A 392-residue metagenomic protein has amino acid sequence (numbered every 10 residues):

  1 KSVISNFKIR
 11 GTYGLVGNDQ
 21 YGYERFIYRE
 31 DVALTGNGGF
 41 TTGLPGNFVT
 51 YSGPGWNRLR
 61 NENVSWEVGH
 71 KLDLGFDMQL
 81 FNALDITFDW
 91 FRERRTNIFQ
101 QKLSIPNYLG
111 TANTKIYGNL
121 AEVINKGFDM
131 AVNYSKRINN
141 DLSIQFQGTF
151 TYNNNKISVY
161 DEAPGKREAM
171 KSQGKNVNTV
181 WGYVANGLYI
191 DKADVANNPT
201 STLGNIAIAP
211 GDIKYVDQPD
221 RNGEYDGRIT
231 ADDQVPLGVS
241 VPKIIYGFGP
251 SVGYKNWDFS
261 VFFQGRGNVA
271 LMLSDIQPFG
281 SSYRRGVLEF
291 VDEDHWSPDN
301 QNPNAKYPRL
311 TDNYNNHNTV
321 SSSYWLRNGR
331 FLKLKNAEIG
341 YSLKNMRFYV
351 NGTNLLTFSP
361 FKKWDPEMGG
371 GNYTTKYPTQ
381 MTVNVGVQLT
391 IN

Functional and structural regions predicted by a protein language model:
K1-G182, L326-N392: Extracellular/periplasmic, surface-exposed regions of secreted and cell-surface proteins
E24-R25, G118, R137-S240, S297-N300: Conserved small-residue
G53-W56, D226-A231, Y314-S322: Short glycine/proline-rich turn/loop motifs
R60, G75, T230-D233, I245-G247: Short, hydrophobic/aromatic alpha-helical segments in well-folded domains
R95-T96, G238-S240, N268-A270, P366-M368: A short local loop/turn or secondary-structure capping micro-motif enriched for an aromatic residue
V239-M272: Glycine-rich, aromatic-lined ligand/substrate-binding cores of catalytic and carbohydrate-binding domains
R266-R347, N351-G352: Extracytoplasmic gating/loop element in the C-terminal half of outer-membrane beta-barrel translocons and assembly
